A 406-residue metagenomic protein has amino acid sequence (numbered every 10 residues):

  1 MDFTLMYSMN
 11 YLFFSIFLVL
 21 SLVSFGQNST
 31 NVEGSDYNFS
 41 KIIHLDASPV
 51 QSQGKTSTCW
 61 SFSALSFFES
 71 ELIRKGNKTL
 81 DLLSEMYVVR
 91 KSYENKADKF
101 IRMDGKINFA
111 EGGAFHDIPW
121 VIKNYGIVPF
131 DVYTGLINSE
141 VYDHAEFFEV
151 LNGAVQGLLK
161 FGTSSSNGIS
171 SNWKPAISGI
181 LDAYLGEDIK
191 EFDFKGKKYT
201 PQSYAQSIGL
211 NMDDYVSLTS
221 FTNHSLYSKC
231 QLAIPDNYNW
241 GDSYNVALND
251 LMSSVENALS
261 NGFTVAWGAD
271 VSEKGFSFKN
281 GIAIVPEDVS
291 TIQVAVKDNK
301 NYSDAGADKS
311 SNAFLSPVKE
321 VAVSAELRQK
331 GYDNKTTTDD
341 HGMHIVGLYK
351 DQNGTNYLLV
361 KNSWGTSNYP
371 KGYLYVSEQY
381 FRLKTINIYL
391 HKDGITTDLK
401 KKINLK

Functional and structural regions predicted by a protein language model:
M1-S29: Bacterial Sec-dependent N-terminal signal peptides
G26, N95, Q352: Residue-level detector of flexible, active-site-proximal loop/helix-junction positions within diverse enzyme catalytic
S29, P175-K406: Active-site signature of cysteine proteases
G34-G268, K361, N368-P370: Active-site nucleophile-adjacent alpha helix/oxyanion-hole segment immediately C-terminal to the catalytic cysteine
